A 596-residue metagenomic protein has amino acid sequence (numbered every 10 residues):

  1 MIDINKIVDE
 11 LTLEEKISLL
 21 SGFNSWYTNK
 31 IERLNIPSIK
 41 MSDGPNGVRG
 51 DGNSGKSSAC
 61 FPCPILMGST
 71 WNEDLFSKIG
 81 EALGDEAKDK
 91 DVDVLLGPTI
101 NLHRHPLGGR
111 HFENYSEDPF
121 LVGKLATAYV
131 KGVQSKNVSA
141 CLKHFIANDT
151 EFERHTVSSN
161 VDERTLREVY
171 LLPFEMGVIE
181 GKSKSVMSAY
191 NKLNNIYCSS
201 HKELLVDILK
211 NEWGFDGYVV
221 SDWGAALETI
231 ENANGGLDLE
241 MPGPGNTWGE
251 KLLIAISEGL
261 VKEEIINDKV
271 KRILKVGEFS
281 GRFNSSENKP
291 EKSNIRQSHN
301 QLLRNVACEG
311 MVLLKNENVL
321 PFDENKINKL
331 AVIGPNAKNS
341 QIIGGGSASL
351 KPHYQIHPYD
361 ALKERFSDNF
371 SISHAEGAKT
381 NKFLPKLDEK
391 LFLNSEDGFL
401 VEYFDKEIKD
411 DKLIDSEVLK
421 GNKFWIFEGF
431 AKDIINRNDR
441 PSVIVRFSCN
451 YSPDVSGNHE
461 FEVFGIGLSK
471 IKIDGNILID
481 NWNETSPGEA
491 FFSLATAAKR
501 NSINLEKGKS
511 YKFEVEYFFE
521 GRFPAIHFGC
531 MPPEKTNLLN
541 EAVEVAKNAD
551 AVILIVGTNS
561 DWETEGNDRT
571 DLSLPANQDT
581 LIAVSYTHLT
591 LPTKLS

Functional and structural regions predicted by a protein language model:
M1-E460, F464-L589: Glycoside hydrolase catalytic-domain context in secreted enzymes
H588, K594-S596: Single conserved hydrophobic/aromatic residue that forms the stacking wall/gate of nucleotide- or nucleobase-binding
